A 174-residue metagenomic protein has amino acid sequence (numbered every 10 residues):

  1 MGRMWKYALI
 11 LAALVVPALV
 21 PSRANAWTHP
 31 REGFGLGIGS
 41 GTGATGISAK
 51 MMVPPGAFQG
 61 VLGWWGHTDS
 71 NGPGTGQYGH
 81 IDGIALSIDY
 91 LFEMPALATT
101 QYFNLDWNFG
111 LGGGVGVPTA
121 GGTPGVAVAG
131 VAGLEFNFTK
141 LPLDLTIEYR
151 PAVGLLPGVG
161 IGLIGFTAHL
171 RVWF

Functional and structural regions predicted by a protein language model:
M1-H29: Cleavable N-terminal export/targeting peptides
V20-Q77, A85-L86, W173: Short glycine/proline- and aromatic-enriched beta-strand/turn motifs that initiate or cap beta-hairpins
N25-G35, W65, F103-L105, V128 (+1 more regions): A membrane-pore/channel beta-structure motif
P30-E32, G41-T45, H80-L86, L105 (+2 more regions): Residues that define the transmembrane beta-barrel architecture of outer-membrane proteins
M52-L143: Gram-negative (and chloroplast) outer-membrane scaffold detector with strong preference for beta-barrel transmembrane
H67-S70, T139-F174: Predominantly the C-terminal beta-signal and adjacent terminal strand-loop region of outer-membrane beta-barrel
